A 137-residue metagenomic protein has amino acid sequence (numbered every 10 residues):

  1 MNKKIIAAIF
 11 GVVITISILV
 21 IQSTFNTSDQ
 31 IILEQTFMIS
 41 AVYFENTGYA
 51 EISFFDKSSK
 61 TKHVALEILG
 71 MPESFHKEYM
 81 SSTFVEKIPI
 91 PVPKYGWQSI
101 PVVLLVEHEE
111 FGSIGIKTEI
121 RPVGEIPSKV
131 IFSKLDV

Functional and structural regions predicted by a protein language model:
M1-N2: N-terminal hydrophobic targeting signals that begin at the initiator methionine
I5-Q22: Hydrophobic membrane-insertion alpha-helices, especially the h-region of bacterial N-terminal signal peptides
V20-M71: Short, surface-exposed binding/anchoring microloops in extracellular/periplasmic proteins
E51-S53, A65, P101-L105, K117-E119: Beta-strand secondary-structure signal
D56-S58, G70-P72, V106-E110, P122-G124: Beta-strand elements of well-folded, non-transmembrane domains
H76-M80, G112-P122: Edge beta-strands of extracellular beta-sandwich domains
S82-G112: Short, solvent-exposed, Trp/other aromatic-anchored flexible loops in extracytoplasmic proteins
V123-V137: Low-complexity, Pro/Ser/Thr- and charge-rich linker/hinge segments at domain boundaries
